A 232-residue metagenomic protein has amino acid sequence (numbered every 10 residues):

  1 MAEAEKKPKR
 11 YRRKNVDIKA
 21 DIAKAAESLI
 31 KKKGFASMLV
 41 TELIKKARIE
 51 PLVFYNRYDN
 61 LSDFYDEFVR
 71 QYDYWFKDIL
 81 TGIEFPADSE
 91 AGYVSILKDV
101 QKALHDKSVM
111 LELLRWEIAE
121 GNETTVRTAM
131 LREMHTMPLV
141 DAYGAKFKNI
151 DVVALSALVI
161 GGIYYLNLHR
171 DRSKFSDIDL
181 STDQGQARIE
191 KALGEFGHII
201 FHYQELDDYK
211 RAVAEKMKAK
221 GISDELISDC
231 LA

Functional and structural regions predicted by a protein language model:
M1-D17, D208-A232: N-terminal intrinsically disordered/low-complexity leader segments
D21, A25, L29-D63, E67: Helix-turn-helix
Y65-Y72, T125-T128: Alpha-helical DNA-contacting segments of helix-turn-helix folds
E67, T81-M110, N149-S156, K220-G221: Hydrophobic alpha-helical connector segments
Q71, W75, A103, K107 (+4 more regions): Phosphate/oxyanion-binding loops and surfaces in catalytic or ligand/nucleic-acid-binding neighborhoods
K77-T81, A119-A154, A187-E190, G194: Amphipathic alpha-helical packing segments from all-alpha helical-bundle domains
K102-V126, H169-S176: Amphipathic alpha-helical segments used for helix-helix packing
D141-F196, I200-K220, D224: Hydrophobic/aromatic-rich alpha-helical bundle segments in the mid-to-C-terminal region
